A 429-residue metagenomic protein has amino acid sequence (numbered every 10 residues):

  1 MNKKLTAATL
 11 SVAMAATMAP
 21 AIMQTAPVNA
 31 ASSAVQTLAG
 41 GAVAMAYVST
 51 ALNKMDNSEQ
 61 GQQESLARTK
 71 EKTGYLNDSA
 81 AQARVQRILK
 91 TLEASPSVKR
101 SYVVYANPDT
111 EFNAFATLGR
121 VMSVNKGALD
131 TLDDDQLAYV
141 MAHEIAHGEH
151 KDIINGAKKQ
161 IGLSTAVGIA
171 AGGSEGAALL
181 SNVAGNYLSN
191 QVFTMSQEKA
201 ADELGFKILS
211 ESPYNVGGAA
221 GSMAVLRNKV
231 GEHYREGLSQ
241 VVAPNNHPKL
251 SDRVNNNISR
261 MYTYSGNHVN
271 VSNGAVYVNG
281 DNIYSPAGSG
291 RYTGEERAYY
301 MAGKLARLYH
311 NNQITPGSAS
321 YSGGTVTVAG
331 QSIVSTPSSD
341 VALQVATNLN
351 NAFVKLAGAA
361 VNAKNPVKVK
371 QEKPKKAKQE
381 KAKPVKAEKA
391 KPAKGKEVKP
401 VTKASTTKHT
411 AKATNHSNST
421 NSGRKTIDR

Functional and structural regions predicted by a protein language model:
M1-L5: Positively charged n-region of N-terminal signal peptides that target proteins for export
A7, S11, Q24-E64, A94-K99 (+9 more regions): C-terminal capping/extension segments of zinc metalloprotease domains
A16-A26: C-terminal segment of classical bacterial N-terminal signal peptides
A30-G162, E211-S212, G231-L238: Peri-catalytic and regulatory segments of divalent metal-dependent proteins
A39-A42, K158-S189: Membrane-active amphipathic alpha-helices enriched in small hydrophobic residues
A81-R84, I88, T315-S332: Short, structured surface segments that line ligand/substrate-binding pockets
Q371, K376-Q379, P384, K389-P392 (+1 more regions): Intrinsically disordered, low-complexity repeat/linker tracts enriched for polar/charged residues
A387-R429: Long, low-complexity, intrinsically disordered segments
